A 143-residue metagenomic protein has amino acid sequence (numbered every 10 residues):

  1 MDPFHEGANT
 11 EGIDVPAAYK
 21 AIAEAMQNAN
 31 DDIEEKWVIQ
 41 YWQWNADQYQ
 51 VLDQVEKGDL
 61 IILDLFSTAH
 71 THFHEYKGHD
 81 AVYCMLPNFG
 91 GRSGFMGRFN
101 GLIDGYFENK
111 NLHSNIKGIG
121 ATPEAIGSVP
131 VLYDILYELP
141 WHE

Functional and structural regions predicted by a protein language model:
D2-E143: Catalytic-core regions of glycoside hydrolase
